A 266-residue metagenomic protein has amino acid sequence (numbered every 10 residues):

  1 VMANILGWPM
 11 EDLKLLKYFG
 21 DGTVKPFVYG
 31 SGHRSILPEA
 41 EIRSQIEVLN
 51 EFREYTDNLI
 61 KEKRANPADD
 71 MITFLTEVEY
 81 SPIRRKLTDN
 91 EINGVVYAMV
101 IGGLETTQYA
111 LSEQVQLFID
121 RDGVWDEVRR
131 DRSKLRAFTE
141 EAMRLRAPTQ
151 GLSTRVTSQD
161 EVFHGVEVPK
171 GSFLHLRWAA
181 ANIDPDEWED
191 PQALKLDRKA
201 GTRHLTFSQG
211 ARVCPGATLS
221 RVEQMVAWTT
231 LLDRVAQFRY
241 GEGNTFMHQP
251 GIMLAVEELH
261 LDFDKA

Functional and structural regions predicted by a protein language model:
V1-A266: Cytochrome P450
